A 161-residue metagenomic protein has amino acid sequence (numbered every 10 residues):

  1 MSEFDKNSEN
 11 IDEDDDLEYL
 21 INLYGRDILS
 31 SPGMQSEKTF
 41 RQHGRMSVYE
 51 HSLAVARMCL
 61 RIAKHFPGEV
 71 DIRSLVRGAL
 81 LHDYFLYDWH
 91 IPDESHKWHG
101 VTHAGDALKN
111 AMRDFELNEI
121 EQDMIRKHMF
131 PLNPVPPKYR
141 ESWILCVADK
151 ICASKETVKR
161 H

Functional and structural regions predicted by a protein language model:
M1-H161: Metal-dependent phosphohydrolase cores
